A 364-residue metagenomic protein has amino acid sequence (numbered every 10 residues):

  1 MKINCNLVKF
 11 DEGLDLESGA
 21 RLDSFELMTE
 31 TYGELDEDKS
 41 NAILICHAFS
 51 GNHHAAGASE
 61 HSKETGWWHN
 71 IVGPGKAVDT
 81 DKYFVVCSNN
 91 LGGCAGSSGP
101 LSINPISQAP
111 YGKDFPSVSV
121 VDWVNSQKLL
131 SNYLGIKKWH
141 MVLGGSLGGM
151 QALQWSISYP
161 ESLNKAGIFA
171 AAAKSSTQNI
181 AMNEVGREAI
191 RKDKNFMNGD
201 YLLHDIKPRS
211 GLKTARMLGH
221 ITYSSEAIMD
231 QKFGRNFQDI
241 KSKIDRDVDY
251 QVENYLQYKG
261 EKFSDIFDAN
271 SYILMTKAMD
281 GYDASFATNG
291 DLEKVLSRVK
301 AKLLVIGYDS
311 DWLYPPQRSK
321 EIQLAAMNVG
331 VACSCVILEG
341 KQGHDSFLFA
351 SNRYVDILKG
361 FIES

Functional and structural regions predicted by a protein language model:
M1-I45, S59: Catalytic-loop region of hydrolases
E30, L35-N104: N-terminal cap/lid subdomain of alpha/beta-hydrolase-fold enzymes
A109-D114, V121-M141: Conserved acidic catalytic loop of the alpha/beta-hydrolase fold
K138-A181: Conserved hydrolase catalytic core segment
I168-K262: Alpha/beta-hydrolase-fold enzymes
V299, V305-G307: Short beta-strand/loop motif that positions the catalytic acidic residue of the alpha/beta-hydrolase fold
W312-E321: Conserved alpha/beta-hydrolase "acid-adjacent" motif
E321-Q323, M327-S364: Catalytic active-site module of serine/aspartate enzymes centered on a nucleophile-bearing elbow/loop
